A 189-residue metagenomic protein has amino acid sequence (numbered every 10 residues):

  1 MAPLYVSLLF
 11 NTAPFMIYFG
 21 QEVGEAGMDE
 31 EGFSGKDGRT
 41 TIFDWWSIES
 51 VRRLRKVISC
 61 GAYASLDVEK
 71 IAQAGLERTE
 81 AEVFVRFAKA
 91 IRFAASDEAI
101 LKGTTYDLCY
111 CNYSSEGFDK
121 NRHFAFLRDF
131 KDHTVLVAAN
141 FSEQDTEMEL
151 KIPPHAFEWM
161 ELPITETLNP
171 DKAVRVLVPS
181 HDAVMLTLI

Functional and structural regions predicted by a protein language model:
M1-E158: Loop/helix patches that line or flank the sugar-binding groove of alpha-linked glycan CAZymes
D145, W159-E161, M185-T187: Generic alpha-helical hydrophobic packing signal
E161-A173: Solvent-exposed beta-strand/loop surfaces of large extracellular or lumenal domains
P170-I189: C-terminal beta-strand-rich structural cap/linker in extracellular carbohydrate-active enzymes
